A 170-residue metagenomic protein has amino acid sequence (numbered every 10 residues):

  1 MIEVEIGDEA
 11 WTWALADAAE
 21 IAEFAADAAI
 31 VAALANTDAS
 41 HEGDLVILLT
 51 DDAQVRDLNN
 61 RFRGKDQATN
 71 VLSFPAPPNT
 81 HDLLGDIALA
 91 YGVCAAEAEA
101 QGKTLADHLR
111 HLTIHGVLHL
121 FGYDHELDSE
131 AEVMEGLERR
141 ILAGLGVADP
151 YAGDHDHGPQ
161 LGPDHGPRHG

Functional and structural regions predicted by a protein language model:
M1-L109, F121-G170: An acidic/histidine-cluster motif and surrounding catalytic segment that typifies divalent-metal-assisted enzyme active
I114, L118-G122: Short active-site segment of divalent metal-dependent hydrolases/proteases that encodes the spacing between
